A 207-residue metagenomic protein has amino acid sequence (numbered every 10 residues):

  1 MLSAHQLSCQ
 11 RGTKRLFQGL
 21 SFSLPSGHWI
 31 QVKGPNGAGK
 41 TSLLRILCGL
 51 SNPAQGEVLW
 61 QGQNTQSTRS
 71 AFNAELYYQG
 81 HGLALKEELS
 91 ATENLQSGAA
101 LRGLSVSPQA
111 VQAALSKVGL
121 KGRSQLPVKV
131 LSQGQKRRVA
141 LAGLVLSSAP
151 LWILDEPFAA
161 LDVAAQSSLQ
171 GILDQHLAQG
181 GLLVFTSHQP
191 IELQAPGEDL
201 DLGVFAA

Functional and structural regions predicted by a protein language model:
C48: Helix-to-loop junction immediately C-terminal to a conserved catalytic motif
P53-F72: Conserved ABC transporter NBD signature motif
G82, E87-G103: Q-loop/switch helix immediately C-terminal to the Walker
E88, P127-S132: Conserved ABC ATPase signature
Q96, P108-R123: Conserved ABC ATPase "signature" region
L141, G180: Hydrophobic anchor residue at the start of the ABC signature
W152-E156: Catalytic Walker B motif of ABC-type/P-loop ATPase nucleotide-binding domains
